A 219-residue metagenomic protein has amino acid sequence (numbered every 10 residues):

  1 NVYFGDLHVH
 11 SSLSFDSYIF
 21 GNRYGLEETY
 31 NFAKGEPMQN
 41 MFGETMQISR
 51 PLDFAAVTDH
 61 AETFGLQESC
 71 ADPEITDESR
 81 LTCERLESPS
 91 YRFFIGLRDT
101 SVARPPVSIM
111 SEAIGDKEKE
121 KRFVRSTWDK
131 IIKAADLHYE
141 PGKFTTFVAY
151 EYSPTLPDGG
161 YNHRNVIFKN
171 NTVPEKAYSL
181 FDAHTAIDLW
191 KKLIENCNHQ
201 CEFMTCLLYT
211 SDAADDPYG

Functional and structural regions predicted by a protein language model:
N1-S211, G219: Extended, charged catalytic domains and RNA/DNA-binding interfaces, predominantly in divalent-metal-using enzymes
A214: Alpha-helical substrate-recognition element adjacent to the catalytic core
